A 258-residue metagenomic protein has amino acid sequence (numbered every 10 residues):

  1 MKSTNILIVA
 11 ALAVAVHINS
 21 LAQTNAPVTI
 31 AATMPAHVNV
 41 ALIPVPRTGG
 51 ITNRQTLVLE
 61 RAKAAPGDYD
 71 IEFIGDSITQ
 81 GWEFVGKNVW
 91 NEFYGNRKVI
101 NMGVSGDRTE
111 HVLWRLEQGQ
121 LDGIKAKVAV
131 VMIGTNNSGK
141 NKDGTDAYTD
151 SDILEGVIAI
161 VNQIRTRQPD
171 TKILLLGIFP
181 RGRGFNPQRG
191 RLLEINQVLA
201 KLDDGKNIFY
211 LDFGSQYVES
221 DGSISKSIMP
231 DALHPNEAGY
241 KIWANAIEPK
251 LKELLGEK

Functional and structural regions predicted by a protein language model:
M1-I74, I78-V85, N91-E92, T166 (+1 more regions): N-terminal secretory targeting modules
L12, P180-K258: Catalytic His-Asp segment of secreted/periplasmic serine-dependent ester chemistry enzymes
D70-G75, K98-G103, K127-I133, N137 (+3 more regions): Structural recognition of the beta-strand scaffold that forms the well-ordered cores of secreted hydrolase catalytic
T79, G106, S215: Short, glycine/acidic-enriched loop or turn micro-motifs at the edges of active sites
Q80-G95, T109-E155, Q163, L174 (+1 more regions): Oxyanion-hole/transition-state-stabilizing segment in secreted/luminal serine hydrolases and related acyltransferases
G95, P169-D170, D204: Proline-centered flexible-loop/turn and helix-kink motifs
V99-M102, G144-D150, R183-N186, M229-H234: Second-shell loop/turn segments in exported
V157-N162, N196: Generic structural signal for well-ordered alpha-helices, preferentially at hydrophobic/aromatic core positions
